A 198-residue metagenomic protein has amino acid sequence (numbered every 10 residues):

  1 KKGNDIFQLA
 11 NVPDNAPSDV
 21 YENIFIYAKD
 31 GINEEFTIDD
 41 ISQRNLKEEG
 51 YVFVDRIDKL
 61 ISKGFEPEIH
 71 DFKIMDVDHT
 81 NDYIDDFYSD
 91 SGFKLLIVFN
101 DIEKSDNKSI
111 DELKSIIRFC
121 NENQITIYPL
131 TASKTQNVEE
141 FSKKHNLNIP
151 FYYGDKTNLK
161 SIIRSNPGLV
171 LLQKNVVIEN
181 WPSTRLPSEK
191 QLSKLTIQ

Functional and structural regions predicted by a protein language model:
K2-G168, L172-V176, N180-I197: Extracytosolic and intramembrane catalytic regions of membrane-associated proteins in envelope/secretory systems
